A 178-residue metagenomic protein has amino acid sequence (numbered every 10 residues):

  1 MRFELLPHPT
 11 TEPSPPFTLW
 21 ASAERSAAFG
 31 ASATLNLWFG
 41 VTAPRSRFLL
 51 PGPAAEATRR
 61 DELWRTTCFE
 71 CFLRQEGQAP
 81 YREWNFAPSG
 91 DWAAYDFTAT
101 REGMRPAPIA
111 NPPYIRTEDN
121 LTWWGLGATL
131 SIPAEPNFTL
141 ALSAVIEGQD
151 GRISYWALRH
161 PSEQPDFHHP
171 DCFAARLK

Functional and structural regions predicted by a protein language model:
M1-L50, R159-K178: Order/disorder boundary and secretion-linked terminal/linker segments
F17-W20, A55, I109-E118: Short structured motifs
R25, V41-R45, Q75, L130-A134 (+1 more regions): Beta-strand elements of well-folded, non-transmembrane domains
G30, W64, D119-L121, E135: Surface-exposed coil/turn segments at beta-strand junctions on protein surfaces, enriched
A57-A110: Extracellular/luminal beta-rich ligand-recognition and adhesion surfaces characterized by aromatic-Gly/Pro-enriched
R60-E70, Q75-Y81, N137-K178: Acidic/polar low-complexity flexible segments
N120-T129: A beta-strand/beta-hairpin structural motif
